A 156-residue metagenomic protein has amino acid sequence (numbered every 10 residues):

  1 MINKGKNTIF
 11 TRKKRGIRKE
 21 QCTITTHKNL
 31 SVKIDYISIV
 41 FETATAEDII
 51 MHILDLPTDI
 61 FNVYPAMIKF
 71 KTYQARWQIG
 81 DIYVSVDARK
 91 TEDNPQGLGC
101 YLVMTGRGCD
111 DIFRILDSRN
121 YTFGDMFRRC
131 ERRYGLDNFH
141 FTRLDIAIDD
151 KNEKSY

Functional and structural regions predicted by a protein language model:
M1-Y156: Structured, helix-rich domain cores that form ligand/interaction pockets
